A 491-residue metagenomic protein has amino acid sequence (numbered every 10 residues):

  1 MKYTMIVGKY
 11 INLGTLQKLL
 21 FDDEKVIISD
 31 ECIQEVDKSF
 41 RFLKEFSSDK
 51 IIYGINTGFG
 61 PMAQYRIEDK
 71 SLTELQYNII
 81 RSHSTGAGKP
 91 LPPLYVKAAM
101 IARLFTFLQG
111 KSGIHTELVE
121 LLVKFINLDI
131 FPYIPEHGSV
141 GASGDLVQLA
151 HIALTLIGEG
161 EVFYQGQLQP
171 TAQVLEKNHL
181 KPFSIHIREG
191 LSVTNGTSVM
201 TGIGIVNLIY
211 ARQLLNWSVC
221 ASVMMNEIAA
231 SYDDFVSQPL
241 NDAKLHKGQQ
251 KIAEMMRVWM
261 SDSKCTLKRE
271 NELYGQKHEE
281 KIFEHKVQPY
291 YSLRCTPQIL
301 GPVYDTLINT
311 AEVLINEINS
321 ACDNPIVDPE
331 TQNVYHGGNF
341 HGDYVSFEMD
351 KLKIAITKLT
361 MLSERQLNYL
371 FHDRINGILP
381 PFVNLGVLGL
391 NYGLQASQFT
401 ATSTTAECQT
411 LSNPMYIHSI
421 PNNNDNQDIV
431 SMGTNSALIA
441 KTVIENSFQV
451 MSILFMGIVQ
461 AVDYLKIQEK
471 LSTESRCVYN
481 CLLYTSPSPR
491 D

Functional and structural regions predicted by a protein language model:
K2-D49: N- or domain-start disorder-to-order transition segments that initiate the globular core
I51-Q64, E136-T155, Q213, N339-E364: Conserved phosphate/anionic-ligand binding catalytic regions in large, soluble enzymes, centered on
P61-Q76: Glycine-rich loop at the start of a catalytic domain that most often binds anionic cofactors/ligands
S84, G88, P92, A98-H246: Active-site cavity-forming subdomains of large catalytic enzyme subunits
V147-I187, K244-R269, I299-N316, F347 (+3 more regions): Internal glycine-rich alpha/beta core junctions
E227-M361: Accessory "access/gating" subregions that flank catalytic or transport cores
D343-K466: C-terminal catalytic subdomain
Y484-D491: Conserved small/polar residues in nucleotide/adenosyl-binding loops
